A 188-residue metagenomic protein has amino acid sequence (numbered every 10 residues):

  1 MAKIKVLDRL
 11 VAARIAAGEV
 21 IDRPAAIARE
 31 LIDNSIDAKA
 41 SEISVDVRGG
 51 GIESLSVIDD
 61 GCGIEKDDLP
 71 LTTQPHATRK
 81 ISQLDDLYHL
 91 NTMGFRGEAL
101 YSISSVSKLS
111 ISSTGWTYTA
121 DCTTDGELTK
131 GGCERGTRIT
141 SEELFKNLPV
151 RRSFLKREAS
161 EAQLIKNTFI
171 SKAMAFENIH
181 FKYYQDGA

Functional and structural regions predicted by a protein language model:
M1-A188: N-terminal phosphate-binding caps/lids of nucleotide- and nucleic-acid-binding domains
